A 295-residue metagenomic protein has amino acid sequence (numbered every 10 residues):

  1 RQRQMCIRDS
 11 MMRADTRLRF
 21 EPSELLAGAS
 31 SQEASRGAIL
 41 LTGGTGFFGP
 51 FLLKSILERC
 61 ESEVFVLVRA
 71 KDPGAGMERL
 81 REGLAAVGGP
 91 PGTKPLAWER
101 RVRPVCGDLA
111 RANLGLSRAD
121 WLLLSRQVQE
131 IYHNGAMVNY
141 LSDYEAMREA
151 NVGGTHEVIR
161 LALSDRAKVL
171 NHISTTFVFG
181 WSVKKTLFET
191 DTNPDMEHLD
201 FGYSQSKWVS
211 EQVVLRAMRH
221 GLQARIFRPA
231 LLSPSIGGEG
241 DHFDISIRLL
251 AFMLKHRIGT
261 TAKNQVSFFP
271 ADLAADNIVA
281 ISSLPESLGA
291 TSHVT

Functional and structural regions predicted by a protein language model:
Q2-I7: Short, small-residue-biased leader/transition segments that mark boundaries at the very start of proteins
R8-M137, Y144: N-terminal Rossmann/SDR dinucleotide-binding element
F47-F48, D72-A75, R111-N113, V138-S142 (+4 more regions): Flexible loop/turn segments at secondary-structure boundaries
R126, E130-N134, L141-E149, G153-G202 (+1 more regions): Conserved Rossmann-fold NAD(P)-dependent oxidoreductase catalytic core, especially the SDR/UDP-sugar
R148-V152, L199-W208, F243, N264-F268: Short-chain dehydrogenase/reductase
V152-V158, S206-V214, L249: Conserved catalytic Lys-bearing alpha helix of Rossmann-like short-chain dehydrogenase/reductases
K184-F188, Q212-A280: NAD(P)-dependent short-chain dehydrogenase/reductase
E286-T295: A recurrent short beta-strand within the Rossmann-like NAD(P)-dependent oxidoreductase core
